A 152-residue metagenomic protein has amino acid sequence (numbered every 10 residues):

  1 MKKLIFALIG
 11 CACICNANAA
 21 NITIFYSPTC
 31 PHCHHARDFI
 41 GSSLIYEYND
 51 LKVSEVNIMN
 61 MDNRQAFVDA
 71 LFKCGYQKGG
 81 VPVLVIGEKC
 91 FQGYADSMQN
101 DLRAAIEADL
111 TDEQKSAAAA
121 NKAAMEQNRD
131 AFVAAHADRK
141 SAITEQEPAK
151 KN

Functional and structural regions predicted by a protein language model:
L4-A17: Sec-dependent N-terminal signal peptides
N18-D50, S54: Local sequence-structure signature of Cys/Sec-based thiol-disulfide redox active-site neighborhoods
T23-I24, V53-N57, P82-V85, C90: Structural recognition of the beta-strand scaffold that forms the well-ordered cores of secreted hydrolase catalytic
D50-Q65: Thiol-based oxidoreductase modules, predominantly thioredoxin-like and allied folds used for disulfide exchange
V68-G87, A95-D101: Structural micro-motif
I86-N121: Non-catalytic, surface beta->alpha helical segment in thiol-disulfide oxidoreductase systems
E107-N152: C-terminal partner/receptor-binding element of secreted or periplasmic proteins
